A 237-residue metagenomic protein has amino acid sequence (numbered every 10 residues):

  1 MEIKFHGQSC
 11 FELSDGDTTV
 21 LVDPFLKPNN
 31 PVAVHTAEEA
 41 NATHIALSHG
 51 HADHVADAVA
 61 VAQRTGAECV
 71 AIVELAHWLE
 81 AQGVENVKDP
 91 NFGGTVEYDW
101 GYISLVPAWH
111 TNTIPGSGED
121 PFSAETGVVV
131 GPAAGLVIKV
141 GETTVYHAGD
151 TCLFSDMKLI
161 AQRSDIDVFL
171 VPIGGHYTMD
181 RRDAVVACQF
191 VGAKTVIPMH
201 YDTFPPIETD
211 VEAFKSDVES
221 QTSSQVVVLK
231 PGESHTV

Functional and structural regions predicted by a protein language model:
M1, S14-V20, T95-S104, K139-V145 (+1 more regions): Beta-strand-turn-beta hairpins that frame and shape the catalytic cleft of phosphate-ester-processing enzymes
M1-T19, F25-N30, E97, H110 (+3 more regions): Zn-dependent metallo-beta-lactamase
E12-H51, A56-Q63, E74-H77, N112-V129 (+1 more regions): Pre-active-site segment of Zn-dependent metallo-hydrolases
L21-D23, A42-G50, V70-V73, D89 (+4 more regions): Active-site neighborhood of phospho(di)ester-bond hydrolases with catalytic His/Asp-centered motifs
N29, H51-A56, A76-L79, G94-E97 (+5 more regions): Active-site environment of divalent metal-dependent phosphoester hydrolases
V59-F122: Glycine/small-residue-rich loop that forms an oxyanion/phosphate-binding "nest" at active or ligand-binding sites
E80-T95, V185-V237: Binuclear metal-ion centers of metallo-dependent hydrolases, dominated by the metallo-beta-lactamase
A124-F190: Active-site-proximal loop/helix segments of hydrolase catalytic cores
